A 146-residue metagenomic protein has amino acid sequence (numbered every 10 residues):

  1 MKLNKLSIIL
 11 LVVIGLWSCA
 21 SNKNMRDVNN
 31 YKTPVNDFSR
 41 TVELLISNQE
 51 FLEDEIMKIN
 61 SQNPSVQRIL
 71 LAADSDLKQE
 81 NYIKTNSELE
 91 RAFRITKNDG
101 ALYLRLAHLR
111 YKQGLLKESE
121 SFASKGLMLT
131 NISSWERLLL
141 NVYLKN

Functional and structural regions predicted by a protein language model:
V13-D37: Bacterial Sec signal peptide processing site at the extreme N-terminus
V66, G100-A101, S134-W135: Helix-start (N-cap) detector for alpha-helical repeat units in TPR-like alpha-solenoids, especially tetratricopeptide
A92, K125-G126: Canonical positions in the second alpha-helix
